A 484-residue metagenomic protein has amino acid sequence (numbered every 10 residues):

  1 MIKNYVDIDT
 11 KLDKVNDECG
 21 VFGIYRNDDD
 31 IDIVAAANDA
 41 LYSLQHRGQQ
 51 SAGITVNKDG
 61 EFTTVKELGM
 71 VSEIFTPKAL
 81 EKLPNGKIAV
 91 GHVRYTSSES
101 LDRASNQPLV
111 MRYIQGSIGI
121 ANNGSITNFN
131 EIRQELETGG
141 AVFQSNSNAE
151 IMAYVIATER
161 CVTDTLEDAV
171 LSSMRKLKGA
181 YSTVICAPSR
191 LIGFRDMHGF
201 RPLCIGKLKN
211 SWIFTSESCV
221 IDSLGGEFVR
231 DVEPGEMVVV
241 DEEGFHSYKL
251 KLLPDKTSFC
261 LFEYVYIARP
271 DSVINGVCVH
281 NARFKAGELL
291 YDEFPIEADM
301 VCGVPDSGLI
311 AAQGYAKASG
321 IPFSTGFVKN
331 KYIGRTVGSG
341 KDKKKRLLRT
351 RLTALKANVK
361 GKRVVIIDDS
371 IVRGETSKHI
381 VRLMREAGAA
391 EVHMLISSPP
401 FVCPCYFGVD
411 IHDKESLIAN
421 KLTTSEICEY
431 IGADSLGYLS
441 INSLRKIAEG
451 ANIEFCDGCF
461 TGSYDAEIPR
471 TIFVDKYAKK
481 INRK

Functional and structural regions predicted by a protein language model:
M1-P234, V239-A298, V304, E391: Conserved short alpha-helical segments that host acidic/polar catalytic motifs at enzyme active sites
S97-S98, N128, I192, F200-R201 (+7 more regions): Flexible loop/turn segments at secondary-structure boundaries
A141, V162-T163, P295-D299, K317-S324 (+2 more regions): Secondary-structure transition/capping motifs at alpha-helix termini and the adjoining loop/turn into the next element
S145, E150-A153, F323-G334, Y430-A448: A conserved beta-strand->alpha-helix junction
M174, S189-R190, G225-D231, R382-K484: PRPP-dependent phosphoribosyltransferase catalytic core
V301, G308-Y315, S319, F323 (+2 more regions): Extended, hydrophobic alpha-helical segments in both membrane/secreted and soluble proteins
G320-V365, E375, V402-G408, H412: Short, glycine/charge-rich flexible loops or terminal/linker lids adjacent to PRPP-binding catalytic cores
T353-I367, I371, I468, V474-I481: Mobile, glycine- and charge-enriched loop segments and immediately flanking short secondary-structure elements within
